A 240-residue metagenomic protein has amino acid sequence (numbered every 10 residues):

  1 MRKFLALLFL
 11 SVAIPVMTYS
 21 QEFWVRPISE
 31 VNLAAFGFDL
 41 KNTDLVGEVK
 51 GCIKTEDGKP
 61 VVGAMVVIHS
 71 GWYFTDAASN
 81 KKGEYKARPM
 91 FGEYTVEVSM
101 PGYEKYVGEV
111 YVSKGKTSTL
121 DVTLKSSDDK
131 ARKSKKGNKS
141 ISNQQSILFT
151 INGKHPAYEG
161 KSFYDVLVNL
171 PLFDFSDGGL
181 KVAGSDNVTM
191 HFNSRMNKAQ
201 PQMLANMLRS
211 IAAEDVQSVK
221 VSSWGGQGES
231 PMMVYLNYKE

Functional and structural regions predicted by a protein language model:
D39, T43-V62: Structural motif
K59-V62, K86-E93, P101, A213-E214: Short Pro-Gly-centered beta-turn/loop motif in secreted/extracellular proteins
G71-E84: Short, acidic Ser/Thr/Gly-rich low-complexity loop/linker segments typical of extracellular and cell-surface proteins
G71-W72, E97-E109, S127: A short, solvent-exposed loop/turn motif at the edges and junctions of modular extracellular/periplasmic domains
K81-P89, N206-M207: Short, surface-exposed beta-strand/beta-hairpin micro-motifs centered on an aromatic residue
D121-V122, Y164-V166, N206, E229-E240: N-terminal periplasmic accessory domains that precede and gate Gram-negative outer-membrane beta-barrel machines
R132-Y158, L180-N197: N-terminal periplasmic "start-of-domain" segments of outer-membrane beta-barrel proteins
N197-G225: Short acidic/polar hinge/loop motifs at secondary-structure boundaries that mediate gating or recognition
